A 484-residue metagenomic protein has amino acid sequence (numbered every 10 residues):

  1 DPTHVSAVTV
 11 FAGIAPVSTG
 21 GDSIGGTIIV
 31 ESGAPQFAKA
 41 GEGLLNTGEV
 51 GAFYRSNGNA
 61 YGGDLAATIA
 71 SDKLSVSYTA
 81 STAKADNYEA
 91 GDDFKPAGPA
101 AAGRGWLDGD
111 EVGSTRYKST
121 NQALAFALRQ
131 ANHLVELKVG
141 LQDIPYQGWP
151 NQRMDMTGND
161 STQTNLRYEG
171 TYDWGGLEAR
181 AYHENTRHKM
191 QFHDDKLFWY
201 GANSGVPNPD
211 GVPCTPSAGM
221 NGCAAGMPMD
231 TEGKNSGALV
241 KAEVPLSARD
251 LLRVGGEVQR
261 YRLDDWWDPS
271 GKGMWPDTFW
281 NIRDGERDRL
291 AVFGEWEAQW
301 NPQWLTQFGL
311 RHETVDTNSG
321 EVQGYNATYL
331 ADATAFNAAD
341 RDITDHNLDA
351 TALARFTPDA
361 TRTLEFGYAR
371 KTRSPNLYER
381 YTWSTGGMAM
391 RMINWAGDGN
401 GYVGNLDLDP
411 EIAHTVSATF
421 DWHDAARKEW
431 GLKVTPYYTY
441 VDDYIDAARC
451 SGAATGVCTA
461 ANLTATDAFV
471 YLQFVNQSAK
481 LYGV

Functional and structural regions predicted by a protein language model:
T3-A12, P16-P99, R116-T120: Outer-membrane beta-barrel translocator/receptor signature
G26, N46-G48, Y61-L65, L74 (+11 more regions): Hydrophobic, lipid-facing positions within transmembrane beta-strands of outer-membrane proteins
R55-N57, T68, A97-A102, V112-K118 (+8 more regions): Replace "Gram-negative outer membrane beta-barrel proteins" with "bacterial and organellar outer membrane beta-barrel
S56-A85, K95-P145, M156, D160-W174 (+4 more regions): Transmembrane beta-barrel wall of Gram-negative outer-membrane proteins
A90-E111, Q191-P228, W266-W280, N318-D342 (+2 more regions): Solvent-exposed loop segments that connect transmembrane elements
T115, S119, N132-L177, N185-P207 (+6 more regions): Flexible loop and strand-edge segments within Gram-negative outer membrane beta-barrel domains
K138, Y182-E184, S247-R253, E257 (+1 more regions): Structural signature of Gram-negative outer-membrane beta-barrels, strongest in the C-terminal barrel of TonB-dependent
N235-A242, R289-A291, V403-D409, T415 (+1 more regions): Outer membrane beta-barrel strand-and-loop segments of large Gram-negative receptors, especially TonB-dependent
